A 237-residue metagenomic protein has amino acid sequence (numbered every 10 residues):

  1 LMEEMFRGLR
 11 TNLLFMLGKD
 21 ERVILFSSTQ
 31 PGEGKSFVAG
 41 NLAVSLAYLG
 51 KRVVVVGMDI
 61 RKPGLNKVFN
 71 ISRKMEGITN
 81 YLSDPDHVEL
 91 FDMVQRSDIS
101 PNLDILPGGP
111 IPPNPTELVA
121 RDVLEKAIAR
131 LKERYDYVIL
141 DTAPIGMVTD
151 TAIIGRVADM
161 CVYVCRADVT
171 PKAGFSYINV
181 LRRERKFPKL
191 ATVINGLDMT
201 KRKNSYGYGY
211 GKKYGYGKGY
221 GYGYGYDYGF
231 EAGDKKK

Functional and structural regions predicted by a protein language model:
L1-K237: P-loop NTP-binding module
